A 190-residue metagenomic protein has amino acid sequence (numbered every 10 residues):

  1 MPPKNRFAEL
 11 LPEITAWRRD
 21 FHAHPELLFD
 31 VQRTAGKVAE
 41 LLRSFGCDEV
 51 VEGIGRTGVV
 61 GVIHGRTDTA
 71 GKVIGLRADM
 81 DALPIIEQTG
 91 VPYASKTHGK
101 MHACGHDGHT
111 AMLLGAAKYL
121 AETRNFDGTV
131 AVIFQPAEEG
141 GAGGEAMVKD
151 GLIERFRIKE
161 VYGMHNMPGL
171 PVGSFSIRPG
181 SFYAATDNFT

Functional and structural regions predicted by a protein language model:
M1-H102, A111, K118-F126: Acidic/His- and Gly-rich active-site-bordering loop/insert found across diverse amide/peptide-bond hydrolases
G36-A39, L114-K118, E145-K149, N188-F189: Predominant activation on well-ordered alpha-helical scaffold segments within soluble catalytic domains
V59, L83-I85, T89-M101, G108 (+1 more regions): Histidine/acidic-residue-rich, glycine-tolerant segments that coordinate divalent metal ions
D107-H109, L113: Acidic/histidine-rich alpha-helical segments that form the ligand environment of transition-metal centers
